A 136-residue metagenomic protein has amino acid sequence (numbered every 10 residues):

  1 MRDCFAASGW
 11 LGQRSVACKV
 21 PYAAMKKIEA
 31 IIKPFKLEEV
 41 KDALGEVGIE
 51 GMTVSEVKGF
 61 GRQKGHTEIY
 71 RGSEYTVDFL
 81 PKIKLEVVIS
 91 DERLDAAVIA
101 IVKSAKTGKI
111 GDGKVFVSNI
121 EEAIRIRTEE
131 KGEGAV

Functional and structural regions predicted by a protein language model:
C4-V136: Positively charged, small/polar-rich N-terminal and surface patches that mediate targeting and assembly and bind
